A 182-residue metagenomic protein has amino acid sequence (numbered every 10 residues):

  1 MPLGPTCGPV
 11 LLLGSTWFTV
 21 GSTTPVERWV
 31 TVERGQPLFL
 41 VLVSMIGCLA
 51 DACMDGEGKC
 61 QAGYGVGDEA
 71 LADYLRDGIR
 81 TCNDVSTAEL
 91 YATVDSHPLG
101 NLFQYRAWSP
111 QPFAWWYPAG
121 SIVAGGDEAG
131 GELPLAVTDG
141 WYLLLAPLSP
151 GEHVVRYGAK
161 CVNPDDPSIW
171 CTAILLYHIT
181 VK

Functional and structural regions predicted by a protein language model:
M1-W17, A173, T180-K182: N-terminal segment immediately downstream of the Sec signal-peptide cleavage site in secreted/extracellular proteins
L12-G120: Extracellular-facing segments of soluble proteins and assemblies that are Gly/Ser/Thr-biased and enriched in aromatics
G35, P150-G151: Beta-strand-connecting loops/turns
V85-P150, R156-K182: Extended, well-structured beta-strand/loop surface patches that form recognition or cofactor-anchoring regions within
